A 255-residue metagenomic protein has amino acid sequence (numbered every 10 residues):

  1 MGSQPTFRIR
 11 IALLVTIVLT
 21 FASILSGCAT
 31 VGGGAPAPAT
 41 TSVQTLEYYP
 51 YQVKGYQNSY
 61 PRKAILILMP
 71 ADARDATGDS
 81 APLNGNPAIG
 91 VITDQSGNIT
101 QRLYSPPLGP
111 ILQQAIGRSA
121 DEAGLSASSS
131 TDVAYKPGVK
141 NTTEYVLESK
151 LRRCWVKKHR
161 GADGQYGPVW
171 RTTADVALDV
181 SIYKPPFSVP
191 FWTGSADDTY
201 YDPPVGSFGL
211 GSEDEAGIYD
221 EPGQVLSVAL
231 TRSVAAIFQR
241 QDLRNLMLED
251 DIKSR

Functional and structural regions predicted by a protein language model:
G2-I17: Bacterial N-terminal signal peptides that target proteins for export
I24-G27: C-terminal motif of bacterial Sec signal peptides marking the signal peptidase cleavage site
A29-S119, I237-R255: A structural "domain/chain start" motif
A29-T41, T131-F191: Surface-exposed short loop/turn segments
P70-A73, K150-K157, D197-Y200: Generic short beta-strand segments
I92-Y104, P168-R171, A177, Y183-Q239: Short secondary-structure boundary motifs at beta->alpha junctions and helix caps
G117-G138: Short beta-strand->alpha-helix linker/helix-N-cap micro-motif that forms a surface specificity/interaction loop
